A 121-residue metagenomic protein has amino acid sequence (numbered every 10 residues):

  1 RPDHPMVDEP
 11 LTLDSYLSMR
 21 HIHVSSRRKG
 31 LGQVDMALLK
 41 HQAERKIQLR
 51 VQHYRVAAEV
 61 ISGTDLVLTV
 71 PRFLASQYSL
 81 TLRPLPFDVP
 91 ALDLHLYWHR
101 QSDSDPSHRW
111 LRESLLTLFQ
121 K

Functional and structural regions predicted by a protein language model:
R1, M6-V7, L13, R83-K121: A late-sequence structural motif
R1-P2, V24-S25, I47, V70-P71: Thr-Gly-centered strand-to-loop micro-motif
D3-P5, H21, A43, D65-L66 (+1 more regions): Generic structural signal for secondary-structure transition and capping sites
P5-H41, S104-H108, R112: Secondary-structure junction motif
L17-S18, L39, I61-S62, S76 (+1 more regions): Alpha-helix boundary recognition
R20, E44-I47, T81: Conserved beta-strand segments of alpha/beta enzyme cores
R50-H53: Central regulatory/effector-binding core of bacterial HTH transcription factors
R55-D103: Beta-alpha-beta core module
